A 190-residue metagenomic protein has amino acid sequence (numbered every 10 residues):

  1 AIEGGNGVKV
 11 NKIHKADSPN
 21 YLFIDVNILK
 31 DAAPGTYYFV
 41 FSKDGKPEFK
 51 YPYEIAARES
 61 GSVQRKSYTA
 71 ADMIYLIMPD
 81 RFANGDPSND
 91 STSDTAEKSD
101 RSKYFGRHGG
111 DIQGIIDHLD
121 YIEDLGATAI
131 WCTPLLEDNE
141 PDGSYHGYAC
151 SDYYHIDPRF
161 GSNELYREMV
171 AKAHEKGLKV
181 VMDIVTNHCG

Functional and structural regions predicted by a protein language model:
A1-G45: Immunoglobulin-like IPT/TIG beta-sandwich domains and homologous Ig-like subdomains
G45-R159, N163-L178, H188-C189: N-terminal structural segment of carbohydrate-active enzymes
V185: A short, small-residue-rich loop immediately preceding and capping a beta-strand
